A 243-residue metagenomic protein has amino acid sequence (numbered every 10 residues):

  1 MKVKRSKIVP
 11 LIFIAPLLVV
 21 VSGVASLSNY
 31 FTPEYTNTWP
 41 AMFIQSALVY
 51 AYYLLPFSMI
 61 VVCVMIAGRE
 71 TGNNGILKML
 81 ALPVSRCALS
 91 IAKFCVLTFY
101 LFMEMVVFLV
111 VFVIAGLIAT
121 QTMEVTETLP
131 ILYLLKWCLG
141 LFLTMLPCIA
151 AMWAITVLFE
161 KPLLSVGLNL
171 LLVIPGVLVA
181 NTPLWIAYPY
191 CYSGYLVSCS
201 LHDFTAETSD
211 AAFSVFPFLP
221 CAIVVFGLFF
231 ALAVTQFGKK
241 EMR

Functional and structural regions predicted by a protein language model:
M1-A15: Aromatic- and glycine-rich beta-strand/loop motifs that create alpha-glucan
V3-R5, L158-F159, V179: Transmembrane helix irregularities
K7-I8, S85-C87, I91, P130 (+1 more regions): Membrane-helix interface segments
L11-L17, F159-V177: Pore- or pathway-lining transmembrane helices of multi-pass membrane proteins that form conduits for solutes/ions
A15-V61, I91-L158, F204-T205, S209-L219: Secretory targeting signals
A25-F43, V166-R243: Terminal transmembrane helical anchor/hairpin motif
F57-T71, I76, L146-L163, I223-K239: Transmembrane alpha-helical segments in integral membrane proteins
I66-T98: Helix-loop-helix units of permease transmembrane domains in multi-pass membrane transporters, especially ABC
